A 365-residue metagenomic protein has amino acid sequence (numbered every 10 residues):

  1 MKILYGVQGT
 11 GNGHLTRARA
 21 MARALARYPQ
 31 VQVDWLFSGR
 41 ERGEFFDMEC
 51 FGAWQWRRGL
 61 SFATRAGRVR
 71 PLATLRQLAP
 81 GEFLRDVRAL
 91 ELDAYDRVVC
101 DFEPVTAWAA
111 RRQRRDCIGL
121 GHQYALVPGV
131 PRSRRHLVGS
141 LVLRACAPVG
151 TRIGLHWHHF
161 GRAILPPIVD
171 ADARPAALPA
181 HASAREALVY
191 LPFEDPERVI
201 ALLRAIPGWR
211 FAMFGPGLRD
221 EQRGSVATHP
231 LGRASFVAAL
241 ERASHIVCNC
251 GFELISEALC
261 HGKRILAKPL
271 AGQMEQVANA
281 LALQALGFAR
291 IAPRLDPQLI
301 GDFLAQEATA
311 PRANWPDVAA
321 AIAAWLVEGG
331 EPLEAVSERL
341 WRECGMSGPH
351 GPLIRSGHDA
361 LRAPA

Functional and structural regions predicted by a protein language model:
Q8-N12, R27-E82: Conserved nucleotide-sugar phosphate-binding/catalytic loop shared by glycosyltransferases and other
H14-A26: Short amphipathic alpha-helix
A22-R23, D170-H245: Donor-nucleotide binding loops and adjacent catalytic segments primarily of GT-B fold Leloir glycosyltransferases
G67-R97, F102-V105: Conserved nucleotide-sugar donor-binding subdomain of glycosyltransferases
R97-P104, A109, G119, A239-A278: A donor-sugar binding/catalytic signature common to diverse glycosyltransferases and related nucleotide-sugar
P128-P196, F214-G217: A nucleotide-sugar donor-handling region in carbohydrate enzymes
I255, L259-A310: Catalytic binding pocket for nucleotide-activated donors in carbohydrate/polymer assembly enzymes
G301-A365: C-terminal amphipathic helix plus adjacent low-complexity, charged tail appended to glycosyltransferase catalytic
